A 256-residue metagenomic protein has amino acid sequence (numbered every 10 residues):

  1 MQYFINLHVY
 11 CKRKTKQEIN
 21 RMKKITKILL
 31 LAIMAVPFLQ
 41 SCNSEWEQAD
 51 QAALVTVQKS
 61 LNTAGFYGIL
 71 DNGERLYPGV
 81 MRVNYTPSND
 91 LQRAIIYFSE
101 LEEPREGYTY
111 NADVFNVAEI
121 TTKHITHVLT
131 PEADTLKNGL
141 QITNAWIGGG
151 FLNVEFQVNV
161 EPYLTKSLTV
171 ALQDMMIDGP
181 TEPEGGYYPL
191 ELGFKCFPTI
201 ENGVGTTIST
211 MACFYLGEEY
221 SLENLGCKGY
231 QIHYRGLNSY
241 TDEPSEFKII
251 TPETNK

Functional and structural regions predicted by a protein language model:
M1-F4, H8-E18, M22-N62: Bacterial Sec-dependent N-terminal signal peptides
N43-Y110: Start-of-domain marker
Y97-S99, E155-Q157, E191-K195, Y215 (+1 more regions): Residue-level recognition of well-ordered beta-strand positions that form the cores of beta-sheet-rich folds across
P104-N159: Surface-exposed beta-loop interaction hotspot
I142-G203: Short helix-loop boundary/capping segments
C196-G229: Short, solvent-exposed, Trp/other aromatic-anchored flexible loops in extracytoplasmic proteins
S221-N224, Q231-T241: Short, exposed beta-strand-loop hairpins at the edges of beta-sheets in extracellular/periplasmic proteins
S239-K256: Short beta-strand elements
